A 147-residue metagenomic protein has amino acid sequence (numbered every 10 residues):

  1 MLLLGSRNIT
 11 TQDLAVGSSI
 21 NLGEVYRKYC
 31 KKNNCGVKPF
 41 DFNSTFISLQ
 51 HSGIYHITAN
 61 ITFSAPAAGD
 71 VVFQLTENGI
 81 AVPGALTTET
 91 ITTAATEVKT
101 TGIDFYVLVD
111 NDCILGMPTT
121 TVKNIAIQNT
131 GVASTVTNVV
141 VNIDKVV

Functional and structural regions predicted by a protein language model:
M1-V147: Extracellular jelly-roll beta-sandwich "head" domains, especially the C-terminal globular C1q domain
